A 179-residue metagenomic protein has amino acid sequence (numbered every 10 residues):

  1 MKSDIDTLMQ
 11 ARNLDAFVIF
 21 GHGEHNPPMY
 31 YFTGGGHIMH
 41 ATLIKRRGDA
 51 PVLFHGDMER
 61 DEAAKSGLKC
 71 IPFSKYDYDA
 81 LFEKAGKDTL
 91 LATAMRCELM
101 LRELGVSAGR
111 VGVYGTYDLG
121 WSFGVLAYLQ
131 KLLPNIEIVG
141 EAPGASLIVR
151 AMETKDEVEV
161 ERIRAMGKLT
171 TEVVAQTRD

Functional and structural regions predicted by a protein language model:
M1-L99, K155, R164, K168: N-terminal accessory/capping or targeting/presequence segment of soluble
T89-D179: Flexible, acidic/His-enriched mid-domain "rim/lid" segments that flank
